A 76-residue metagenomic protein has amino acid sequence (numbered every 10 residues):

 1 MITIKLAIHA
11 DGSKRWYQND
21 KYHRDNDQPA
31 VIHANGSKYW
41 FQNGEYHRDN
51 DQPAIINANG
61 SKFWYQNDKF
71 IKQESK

Functional and structural regions predicted by a protein language model:
M1-K76: Glycine/tyrosine- and acidic-biased, solvent-exposed loop/turn segments at the edges of beta-strands
